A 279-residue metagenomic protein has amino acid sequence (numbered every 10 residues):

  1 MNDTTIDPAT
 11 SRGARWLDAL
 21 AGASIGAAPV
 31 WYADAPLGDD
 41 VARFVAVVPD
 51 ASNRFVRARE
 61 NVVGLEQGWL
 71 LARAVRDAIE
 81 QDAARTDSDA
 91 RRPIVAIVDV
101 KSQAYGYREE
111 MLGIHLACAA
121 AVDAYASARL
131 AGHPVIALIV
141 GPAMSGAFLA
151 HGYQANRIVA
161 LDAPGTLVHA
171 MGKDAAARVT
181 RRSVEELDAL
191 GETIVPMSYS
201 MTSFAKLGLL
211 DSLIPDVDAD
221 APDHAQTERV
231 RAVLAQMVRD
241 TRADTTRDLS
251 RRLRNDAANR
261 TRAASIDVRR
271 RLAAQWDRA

Functional and structural regions predicted by a protein language model:
M1-S52, E60, H224, E228-A279: Intrinsically disordered, low-complexity segments enriched in small/flexible residues
F44-A46, A96, A137-I139: Structural beta-sheet core signal
V48-D50, V100, G141-P142: Residue-level signal for short, function-critical loop segments
R54, N61-L65, F204: TF dimerization/oligomerization helices and their adjacent regulatory segments
F55-R59, Y105-E110: Short acidic, glycine/proline-rich loop/turn micro-motifs
E60-L71, G113-A117: Phosphate/oxyanion-binding active-site loops and adjacent basic polyanion-contact surfaces
W69-Y105: A structural preference for short, pocket-lining loop segments at secondary-structure junctions
E109-A235, D244: Conserved catalytic cores of soluble enzyme domains, especially glycine-rich substrate-binding beta-alpha loops
